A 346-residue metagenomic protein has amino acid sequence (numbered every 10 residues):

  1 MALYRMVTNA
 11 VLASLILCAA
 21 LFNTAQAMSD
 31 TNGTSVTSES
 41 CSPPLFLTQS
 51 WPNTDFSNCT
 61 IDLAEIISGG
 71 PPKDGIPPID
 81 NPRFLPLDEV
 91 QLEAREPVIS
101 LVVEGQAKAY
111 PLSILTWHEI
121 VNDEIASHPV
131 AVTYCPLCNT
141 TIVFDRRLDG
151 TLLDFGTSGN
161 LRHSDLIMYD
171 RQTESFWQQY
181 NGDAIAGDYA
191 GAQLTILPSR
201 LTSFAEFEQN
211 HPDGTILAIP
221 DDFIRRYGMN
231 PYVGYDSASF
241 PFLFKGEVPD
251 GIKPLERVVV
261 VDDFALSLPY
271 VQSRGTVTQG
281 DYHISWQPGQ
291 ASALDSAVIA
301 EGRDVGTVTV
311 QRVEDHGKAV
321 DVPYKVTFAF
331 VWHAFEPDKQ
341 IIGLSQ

Functional and structural regions predicted by a protein language model:
M1-V11: Bacterial N-terminal signal peptides that target proteins for export
L3-R5, L21, T31-T34: Low-complexity intrinsically disordered segments
A10-L21: Bacterial N-terminal signal peptides
N23-Q26: Sec/Tat signal peptide C-region and signal peptidase I cleavage site
M28-Q346: Mid-to-C-terminal functional-domain signal that highlights helix-capping/loop sites within ligand-binding modules
